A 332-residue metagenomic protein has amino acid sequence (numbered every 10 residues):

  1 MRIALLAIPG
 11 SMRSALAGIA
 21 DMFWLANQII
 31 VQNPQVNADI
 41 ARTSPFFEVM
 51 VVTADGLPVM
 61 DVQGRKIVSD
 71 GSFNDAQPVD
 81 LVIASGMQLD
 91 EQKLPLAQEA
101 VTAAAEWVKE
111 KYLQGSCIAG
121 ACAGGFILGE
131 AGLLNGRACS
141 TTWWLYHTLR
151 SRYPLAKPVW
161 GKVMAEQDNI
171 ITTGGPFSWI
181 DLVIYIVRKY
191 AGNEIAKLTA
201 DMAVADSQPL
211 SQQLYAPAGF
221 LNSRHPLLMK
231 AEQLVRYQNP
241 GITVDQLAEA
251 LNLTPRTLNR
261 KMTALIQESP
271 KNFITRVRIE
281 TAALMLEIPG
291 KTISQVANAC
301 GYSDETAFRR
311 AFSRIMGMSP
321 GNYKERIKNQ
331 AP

Functional and structural regions predicted by a protein language model:
M1-G129: N-terminal functional module of multi-domain proteins
N135-V163: A conserved active-site-flanking secondary-structure segment within enzyme catalytic domains
R152, A156-Y190: Amphipathic alpha-helical segments enriched in hydrophobic/aromatic residues interleaved with Lys/Arg
V163-T172, A191-Q233, Y237, A250 (+2 more regions): Short, Lys/Arg-enriched, Trp-marked, Pro/Gly-tolerant hinge/linker segments that flank
Y185-V187, D206, T254: Alpha-helical transmembrane segments in inner-membrane proteins
R188-G192, K230-T243, M262, I266 (+3 more regions): Basic, amphipathic alpha-helical hairpins
V244-V277, A297-N322: Basic/polar phosphate-binding segments, predominantly the helix-turn-helix DNA-binding elements of transcriptional
I274-A283, N322-P332: Short, basic, alpha-helical segments at the C-terminal edge of helix-turn-helix-like DNA-binding modules
